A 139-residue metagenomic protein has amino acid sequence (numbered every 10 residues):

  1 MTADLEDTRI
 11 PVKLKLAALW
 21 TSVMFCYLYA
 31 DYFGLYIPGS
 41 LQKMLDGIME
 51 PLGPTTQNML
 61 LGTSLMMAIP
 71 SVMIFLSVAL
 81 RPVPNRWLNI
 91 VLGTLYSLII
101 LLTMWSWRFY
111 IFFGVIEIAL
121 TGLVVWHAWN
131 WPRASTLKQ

Functional and structural regions predicted by a protein language model:
M1-C26: Cytosolic juxtamembrane helix and N-cap/initiation of the first transmembrane helix
L16-V23, G62-M66, L88-L92, Y96 (+2 more regions): Hydrophobic alpha-helical transmembrane segments of polytopic
A18-T21, Y36-L45, L61-M73: Hydrophobic, membrane-facing alpha-helical anchors
W20-D31, P70, I74, G93-T103 (+1 more regions): Helical transmembrane-bundle signal
V23-N58: Hydrophobic transmembrane helix segments
M67-W87: Juxtamembrane helix-break-helix junctions at the cytosolic face of small multi-pass alpha-helical membrane proteins
N85, L95-G114: Membrane-helix boundary connector in multi-pass membrane proteins
T121-Q139: Membrane-water interface at the C-terminal end of transmembrane alpha helices
